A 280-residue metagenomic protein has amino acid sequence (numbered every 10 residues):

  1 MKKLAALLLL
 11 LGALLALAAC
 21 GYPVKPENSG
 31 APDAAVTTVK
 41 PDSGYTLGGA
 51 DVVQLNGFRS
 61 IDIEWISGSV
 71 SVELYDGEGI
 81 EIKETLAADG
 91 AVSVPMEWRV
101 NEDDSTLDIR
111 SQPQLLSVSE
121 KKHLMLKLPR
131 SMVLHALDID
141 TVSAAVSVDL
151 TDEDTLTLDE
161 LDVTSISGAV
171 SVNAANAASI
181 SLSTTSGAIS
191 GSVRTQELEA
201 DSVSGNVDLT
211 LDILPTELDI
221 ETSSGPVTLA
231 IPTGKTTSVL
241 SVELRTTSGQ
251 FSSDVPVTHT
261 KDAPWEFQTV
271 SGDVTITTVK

Functional and structural regions predicted by a protein language model:
M1-L8: Bacterial N-terminal signal peptides that target proteins for export
A5, C20-S93, Q114-M132, S147-T155 (+1 more regions): Short acidic/polar N-terminal linker immediately downstream of export determinants
L15-A19: C-terminal motif of bacterial Sec signal peptides marking the signal peptidase cleavage site
G49-V53, S69-Y75, P95-W98, H123-R130 (+9 more regions): Short, T/G/N/S-enriched strand-turn elements that build extracellular solenoid repeat scaffolds
G57, I66, D76, E120-K122 (+16 more regions): Repetitive beta-strand solenoid architecture
D76, W98-D108, H259-T260: Short, ordered beta-strand-loop transition motifs
S105-S117: Extracellular adhesion/glycan-binding regions together with long Ser/Thr- and acidic-residue-rich low-complexity tracts
A174-A175, S179-I180, I189-K280: Short, surface-exposed interaction patches in beta-rich subdomains that mediate adhesion/assembly near membranes
